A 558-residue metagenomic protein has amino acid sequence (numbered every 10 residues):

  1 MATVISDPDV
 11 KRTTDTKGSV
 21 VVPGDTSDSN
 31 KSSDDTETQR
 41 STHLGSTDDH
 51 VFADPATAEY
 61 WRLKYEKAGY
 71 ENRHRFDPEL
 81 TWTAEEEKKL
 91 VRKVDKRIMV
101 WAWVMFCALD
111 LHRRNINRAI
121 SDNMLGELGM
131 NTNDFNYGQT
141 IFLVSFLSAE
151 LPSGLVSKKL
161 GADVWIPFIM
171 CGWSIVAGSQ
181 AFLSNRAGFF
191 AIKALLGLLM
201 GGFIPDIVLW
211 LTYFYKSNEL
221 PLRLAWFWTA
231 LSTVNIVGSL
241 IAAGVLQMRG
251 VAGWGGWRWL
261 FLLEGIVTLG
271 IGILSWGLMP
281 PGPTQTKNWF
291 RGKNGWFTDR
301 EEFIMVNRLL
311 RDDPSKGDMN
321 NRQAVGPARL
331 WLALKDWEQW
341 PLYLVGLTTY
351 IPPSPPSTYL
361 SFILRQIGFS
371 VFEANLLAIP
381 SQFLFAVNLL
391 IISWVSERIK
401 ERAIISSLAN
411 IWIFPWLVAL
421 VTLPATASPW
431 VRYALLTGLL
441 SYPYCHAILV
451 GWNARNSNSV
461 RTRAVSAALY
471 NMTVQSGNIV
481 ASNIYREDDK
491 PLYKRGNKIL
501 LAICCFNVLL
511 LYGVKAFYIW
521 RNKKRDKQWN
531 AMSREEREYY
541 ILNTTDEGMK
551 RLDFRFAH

Functional and structural regions predicted by a protein language model:
A2-N115, G126, L552: Cytosolic juxtamembrane N-terminal segment immediately preceding the first transmembrane helix of multi-pass
R97-T132, S148, S153, G238-A242 (+2 more regions): Extracytoplasmic
N117-R118, V325-S393, H446, V450 (+1 more regions): Extracytoplasmic gate region of multi-pass secondary transporters
T140-L155, I379-I391: Central cavity-lining transmembrane alpha-helices of secondary-active solute carriers, predominantly the Major
S148-A187: Conserved MFS/SLC helix-loop-helix module at the cytosolic interface between two early adjacent transmembrane helices
V176, G188-G202, W210, P429-I448 (+1 more regions): Hydrophobic core of transmembrane alpha-helices in multi-pass small-molecule transporters, especially MFS/SLC-type
N218-L231, V251-L330, R495-E538: Central mid-sequence intracellular linker of multi-pass
I399-L449: C-terminal transmembrane helical hairpin of 12-TM major facilitator-type secondary transporters
